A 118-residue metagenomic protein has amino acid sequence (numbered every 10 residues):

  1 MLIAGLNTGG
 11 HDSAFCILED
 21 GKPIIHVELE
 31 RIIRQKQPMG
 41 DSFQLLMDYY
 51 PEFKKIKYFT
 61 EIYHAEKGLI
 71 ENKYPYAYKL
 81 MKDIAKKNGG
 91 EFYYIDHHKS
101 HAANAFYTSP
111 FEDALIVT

Functional and structural regions predicted by a protein language model:
M1-T118: Short acidic/glycine-rich loops and adjacent helix/strand connectors that line catalytic pockets where negatively
